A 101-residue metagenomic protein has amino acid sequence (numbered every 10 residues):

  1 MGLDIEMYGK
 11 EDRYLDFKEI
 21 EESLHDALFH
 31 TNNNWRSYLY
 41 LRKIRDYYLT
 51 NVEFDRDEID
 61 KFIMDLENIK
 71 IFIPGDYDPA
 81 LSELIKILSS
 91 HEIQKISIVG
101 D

Functional and structural regions predicted by a protein language model:
M1-D101: Acidic (Asp/Glu-rich) sequence patches and key acidic residues that form negatively charged surfaces used
